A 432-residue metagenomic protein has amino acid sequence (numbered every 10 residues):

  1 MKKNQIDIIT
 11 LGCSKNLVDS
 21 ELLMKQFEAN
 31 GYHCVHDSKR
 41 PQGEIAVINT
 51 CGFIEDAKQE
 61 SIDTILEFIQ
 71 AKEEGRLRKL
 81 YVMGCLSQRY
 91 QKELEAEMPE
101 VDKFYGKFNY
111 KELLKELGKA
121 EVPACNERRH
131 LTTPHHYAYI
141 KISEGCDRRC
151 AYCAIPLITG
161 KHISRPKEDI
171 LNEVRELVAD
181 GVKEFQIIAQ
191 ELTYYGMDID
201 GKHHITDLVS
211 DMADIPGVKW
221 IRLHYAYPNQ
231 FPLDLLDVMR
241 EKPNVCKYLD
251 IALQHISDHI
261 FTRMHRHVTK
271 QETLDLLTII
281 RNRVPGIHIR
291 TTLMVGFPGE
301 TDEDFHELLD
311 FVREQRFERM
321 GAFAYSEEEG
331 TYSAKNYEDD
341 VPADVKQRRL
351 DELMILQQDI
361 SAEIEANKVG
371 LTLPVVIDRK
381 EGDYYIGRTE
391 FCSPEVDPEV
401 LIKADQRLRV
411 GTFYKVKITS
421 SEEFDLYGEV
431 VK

Functional and structural regions predicted by a protein language model:
M1-Y195, D234, L249, Q271-N282 (+5 more regions): Proteins enriched for Cys/Gly/acidic motifs involved in redox and nucleic-acid/cofactor modification
I6, I45-A46, A138, F185 (+7 more regions): Conserved beta-strand core positions
K79-G84, R89, L94, A179-E303 (+1 more regions): Conserved SAM/AdoMet-binding glycine-rich loop
K111, R148, T193, D258-H259 (+2 more regions): Glycine-centered loop/turn positions within well-structured domains that cap or flank conserved ligand/cofactor-binding
I170, I187, L223, I251 (+6 more regions): Conserved, mostly hydrophobic/aromatic
A189, Y225, L253-H255, T291-V295 (+6 more regions): Active-site proximal loops enriched in glycine and acidic residues that flank catalytic Cys/His/Asp and coordinate
K247-Y248, F261-T262, P285-H288, E303-F305 (+6 more regions): Extended hydrophobic-aromatic, low-complexity segments
K335-K432: Terminal RNA-binding accessory module
